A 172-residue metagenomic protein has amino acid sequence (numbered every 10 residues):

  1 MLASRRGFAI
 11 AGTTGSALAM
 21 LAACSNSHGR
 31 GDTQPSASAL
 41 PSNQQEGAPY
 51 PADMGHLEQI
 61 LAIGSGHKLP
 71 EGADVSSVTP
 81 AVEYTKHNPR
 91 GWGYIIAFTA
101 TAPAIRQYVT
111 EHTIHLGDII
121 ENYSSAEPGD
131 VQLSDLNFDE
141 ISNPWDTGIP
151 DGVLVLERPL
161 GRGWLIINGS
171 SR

Functional and structural regions predicted by a protein language model:
M1-A19: N-terminal secretory signal peptides and thylakoid transit peptides that target proteins across membranes
G7, H56-I60, A104: Exposed alpha-helical structural elements
A17-A23, I166: Hydrophobic membrane-targeting signal helices
L21-P35: Bacterial lipoprotein signal-peptidase II cleavage site
G31-K68: N-terminal low-complexity, Pro/Thr/Ser-rich intrinsically disordered segments that act as propeptides or flexible
K68-G72, S76-Q132: Mature extracytoplasmic domains of secretory-pathway proteins
I105-R172: Extracytosolic low-complexity repeat regions of secreted or lipid-anchored proteins
